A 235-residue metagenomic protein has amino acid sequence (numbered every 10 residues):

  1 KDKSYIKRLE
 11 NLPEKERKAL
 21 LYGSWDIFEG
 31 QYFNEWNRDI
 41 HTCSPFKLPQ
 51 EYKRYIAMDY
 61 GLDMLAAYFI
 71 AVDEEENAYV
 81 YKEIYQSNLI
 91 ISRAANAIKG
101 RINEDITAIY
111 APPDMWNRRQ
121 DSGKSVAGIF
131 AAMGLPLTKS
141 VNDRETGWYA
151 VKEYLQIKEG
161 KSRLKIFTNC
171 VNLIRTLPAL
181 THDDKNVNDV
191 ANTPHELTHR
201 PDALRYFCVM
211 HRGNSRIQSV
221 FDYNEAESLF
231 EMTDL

Functional and structural regions predicted by a protein language model:
K1-M58, D63: ATPase catalytic-site recognition across NTP-hydrolyzing enzymes
E10, W25-D26, E74, C208 (+1 more regions): Hydrophobic/aromatic-lined pockets within catalytic cores
E29-G30, P45, M64-A67, L89-S92 (+1 more regions): Short acidic/glycine-rich loop or secondary-structure boundary segments that cap or lie
G61, D114, L204: Anionic group-transfer/hydrolysis microenvironments
L65-A71, R205: Short beta-strand scaffold segments in enzyme catalytic cores
E75-N192, N214-S215, M232-L235: Mg2+-dependent endonuclease catalytic cores in nucleic-acid-processing enzymes, primarily RNase H-like
P194-V220: Acidic, Mg2+-coordinating catalytic module of metal-dependent nucleases/exonucleases that use a two-metal-ion mechanism
D222-L235: Extended acidic low-complexity intrinsically disordered regions
